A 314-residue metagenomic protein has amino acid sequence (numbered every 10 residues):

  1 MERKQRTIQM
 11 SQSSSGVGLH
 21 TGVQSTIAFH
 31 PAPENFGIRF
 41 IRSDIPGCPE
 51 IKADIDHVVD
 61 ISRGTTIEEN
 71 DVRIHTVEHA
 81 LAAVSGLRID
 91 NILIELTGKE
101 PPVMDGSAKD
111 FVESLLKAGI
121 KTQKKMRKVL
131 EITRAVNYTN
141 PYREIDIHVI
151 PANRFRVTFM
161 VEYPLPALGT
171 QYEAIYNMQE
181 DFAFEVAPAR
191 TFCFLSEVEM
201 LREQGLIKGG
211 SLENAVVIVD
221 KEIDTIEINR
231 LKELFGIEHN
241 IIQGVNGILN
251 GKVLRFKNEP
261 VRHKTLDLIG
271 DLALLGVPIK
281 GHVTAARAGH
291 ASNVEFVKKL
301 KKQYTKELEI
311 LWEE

Functional and structural regions predicted by a protein language model:
M1-E314: Short acidic-hydrophobic catalytic motif
